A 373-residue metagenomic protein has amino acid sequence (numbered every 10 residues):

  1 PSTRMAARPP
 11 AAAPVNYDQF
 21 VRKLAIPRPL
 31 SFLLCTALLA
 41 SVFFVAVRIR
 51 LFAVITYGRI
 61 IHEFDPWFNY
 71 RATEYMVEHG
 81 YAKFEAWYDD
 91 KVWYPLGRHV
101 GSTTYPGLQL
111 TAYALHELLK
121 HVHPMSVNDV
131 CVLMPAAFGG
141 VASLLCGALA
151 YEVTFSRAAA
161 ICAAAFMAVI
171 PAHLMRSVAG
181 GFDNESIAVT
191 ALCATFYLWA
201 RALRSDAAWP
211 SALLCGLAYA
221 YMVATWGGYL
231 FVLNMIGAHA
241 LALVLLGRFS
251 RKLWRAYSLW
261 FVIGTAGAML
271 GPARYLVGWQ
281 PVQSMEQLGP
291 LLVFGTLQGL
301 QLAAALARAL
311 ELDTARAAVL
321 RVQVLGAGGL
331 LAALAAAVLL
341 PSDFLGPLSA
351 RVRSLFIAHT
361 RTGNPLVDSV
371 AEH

Functional and structural regions predicted by a protein language model:
P1-F52, F64, I161, A307-L331: Start-transfer (signal-anchor) and selected internal transmembrane alpha helices of multi-pass inner/ER membrane
A25-P66, R71, E78-F84, A165-V169 (+2 more regions): Transmembrane signal-anchor helices characteristic of membrane glycosylation enzymes that use polyprenol
V42-V141, I170, D183-S186: Membrane-interface coil-to-helix junctions
V42-V47, D90-V92, L133-L246, Y257-Y275: Membrane-embedded helix bundles of polyisoprenyl
A53-E63, A309-A315, F344-R361: Interhelical loop segments of eukaryotic multi-pass membrane proteins
E63, A202, A207-A208, C215 (+2 more regions): Preference for well-ordered, secondary-structure-rich cores of eukaryotic proteins
D90, K120, P124, Y275 (+1 more regions): Juxtamembrane membrane-water interface segments that cap and precede transmembrane helices
V232-V324: Perimembrane helix-loop-helix junctions
